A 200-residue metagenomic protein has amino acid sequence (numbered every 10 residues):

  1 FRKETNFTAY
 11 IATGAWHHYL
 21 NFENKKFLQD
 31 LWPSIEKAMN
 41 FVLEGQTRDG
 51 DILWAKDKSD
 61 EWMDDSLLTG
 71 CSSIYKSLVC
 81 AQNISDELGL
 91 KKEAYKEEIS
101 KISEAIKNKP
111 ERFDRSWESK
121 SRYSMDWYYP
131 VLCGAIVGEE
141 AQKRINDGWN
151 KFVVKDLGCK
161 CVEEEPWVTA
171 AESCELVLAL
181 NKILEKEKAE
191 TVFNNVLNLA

Functional and structural regions predicted by a protein language model:
F1-K3, W32, K37-D65, S100-A171 (+1 more regions): Extended glycan-interaction surfaces of carbohydrate-active proteins
F1-R48, C71, Y75, K186-F193: Aromatic-rich carbohydrate-recognition surfaces in CAZymes
E4-T8, L28, W32, D64-L67 (+4 more regions): Solvent-exposed, acidic/flexible segments
Y10-F27, S73-L90, D126-E139, C174-K188: Well-ordered alpha-helical scaffold segments within catalytic/enzyme domains
L68-F113: Active-site neighborhood of glycoside hydrolase catalytic domains
